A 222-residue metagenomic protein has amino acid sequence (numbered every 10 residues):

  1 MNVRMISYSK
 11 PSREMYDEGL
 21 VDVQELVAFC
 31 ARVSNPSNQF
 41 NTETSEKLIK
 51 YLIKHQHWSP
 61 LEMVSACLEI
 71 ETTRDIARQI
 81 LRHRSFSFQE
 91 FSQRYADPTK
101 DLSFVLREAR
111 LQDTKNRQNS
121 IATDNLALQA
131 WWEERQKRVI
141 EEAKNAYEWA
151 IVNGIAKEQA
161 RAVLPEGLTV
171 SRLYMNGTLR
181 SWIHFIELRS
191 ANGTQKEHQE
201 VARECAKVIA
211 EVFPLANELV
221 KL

Functional and structural regions predicted by a protein language model:
M1-L222: Family-specific signature for flavin-dependent thymidylate synthase
